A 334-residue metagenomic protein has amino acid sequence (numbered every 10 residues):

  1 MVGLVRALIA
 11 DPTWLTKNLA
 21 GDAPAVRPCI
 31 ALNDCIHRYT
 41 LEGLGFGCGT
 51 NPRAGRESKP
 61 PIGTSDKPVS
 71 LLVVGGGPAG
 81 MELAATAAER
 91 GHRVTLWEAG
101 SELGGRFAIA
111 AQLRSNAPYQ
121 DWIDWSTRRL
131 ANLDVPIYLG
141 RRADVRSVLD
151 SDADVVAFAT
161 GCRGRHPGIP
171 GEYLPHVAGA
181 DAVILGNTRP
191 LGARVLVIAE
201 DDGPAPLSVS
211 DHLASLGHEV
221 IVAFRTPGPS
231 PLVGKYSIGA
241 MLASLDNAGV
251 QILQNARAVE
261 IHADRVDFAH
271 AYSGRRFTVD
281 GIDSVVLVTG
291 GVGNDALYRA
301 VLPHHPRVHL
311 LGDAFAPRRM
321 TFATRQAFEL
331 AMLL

Functional and structural regions predicted by a protein language model:
M1, V155, S284: Short, Asp-centered acidic motifs that coordinate Mg2+ and/or phosphate in catalytic or ligand-binding sites
M1-V74, P78, E82-T86, R93-V94 (+1 more regions): Flavin-dependent oxidoreductase catalytic cores
A20-D22, Q112-N116, L174-P175, I238-M241 (+1 more regions): Short, hinge-like loop/turn segments at secondary-structure boundaries
I30-G43, S147-L174: Helix-enriched interaction subdomains in cytosolic or periplasmic regions, typified by TIR/SEFIR signaling/NADase cores
S65-A99, L103, Y138-R146, A159-G171 (+3 more regions): Rossmann-like dinucleotide/flavin-binding elements
G105-A153, V233-V259: N-terminal Rossmann-like dinucleotide/flavin-binding domain of flavoprotein oxidoreductases that bind FAD/FMN
L133, D152, Y173, L216 (+2 more regions): Short, structured coil segments at secondary-structure junctions
V266-H270: SH3/SH3-like beta-barrel fold
